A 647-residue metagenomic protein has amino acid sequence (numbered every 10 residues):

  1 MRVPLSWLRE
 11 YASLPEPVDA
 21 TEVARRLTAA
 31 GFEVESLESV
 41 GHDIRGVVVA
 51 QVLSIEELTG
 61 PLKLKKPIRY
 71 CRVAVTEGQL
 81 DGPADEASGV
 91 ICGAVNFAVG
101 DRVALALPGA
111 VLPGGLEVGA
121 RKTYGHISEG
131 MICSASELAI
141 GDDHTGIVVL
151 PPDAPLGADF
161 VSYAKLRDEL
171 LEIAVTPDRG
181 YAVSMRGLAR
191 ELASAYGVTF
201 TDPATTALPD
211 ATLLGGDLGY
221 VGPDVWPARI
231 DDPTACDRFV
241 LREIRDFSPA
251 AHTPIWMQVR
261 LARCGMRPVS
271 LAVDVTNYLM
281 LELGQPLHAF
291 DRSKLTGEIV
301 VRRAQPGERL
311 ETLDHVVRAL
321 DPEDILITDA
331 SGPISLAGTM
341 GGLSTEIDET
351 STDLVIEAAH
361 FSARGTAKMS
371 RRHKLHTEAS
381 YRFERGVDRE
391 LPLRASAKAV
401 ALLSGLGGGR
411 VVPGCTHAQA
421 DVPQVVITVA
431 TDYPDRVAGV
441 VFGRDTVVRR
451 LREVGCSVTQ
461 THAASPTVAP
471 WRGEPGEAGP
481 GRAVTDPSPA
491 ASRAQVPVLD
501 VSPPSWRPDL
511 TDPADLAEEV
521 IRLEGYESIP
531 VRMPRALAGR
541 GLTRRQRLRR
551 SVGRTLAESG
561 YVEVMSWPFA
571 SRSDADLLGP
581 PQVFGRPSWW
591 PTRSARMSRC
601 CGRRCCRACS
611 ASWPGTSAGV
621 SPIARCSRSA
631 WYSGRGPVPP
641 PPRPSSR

Functional and structural regions predicted by a protein language model:
M1-G219, E243, V355, R371-K374 (+5 more regions): Phosphate-backbone binding interfaces of nucleic-acid-interacting proteins
R2-W7, A94-R102, R179-G197, G265-A289 (+6 more regions): Conserved phosphate/anionic-ligand binding catalytic regions in large, soluble enzymes, centered on
L5-W7, Y11, V23-R25, S39 (+4 more regions): Glycine/proline-enriched, intrinsically flexible loops and inter-domain linkers
Q51-G89, Q258-V259, T276-S344: Conserved mixed alpha/beta core segments that line enzyme active sites in large multi-domain catalysts
Y124-A139, D143-V149, D159-E169, I325-Q424 (+4 more regions): Mobile "lid/hinge" segments at catalytic clefts and subdomain interfaces of large enzymes
D153-V175, V221-R263, A363-F383, V425-T428 (+5 more regions): Residues forming anionic-ligand binding surfaces in small-molecule and nucleic-acid pockets of primarily soluble enzymes
L192-D231, G407-P434, V440-V441, L516: Terminal amphipathic helices with adjacent charged low-complexity linkers/tails
H252, V273, A379, R394-H462 (+1 more regions): Extended beta-strand-rich architecture
